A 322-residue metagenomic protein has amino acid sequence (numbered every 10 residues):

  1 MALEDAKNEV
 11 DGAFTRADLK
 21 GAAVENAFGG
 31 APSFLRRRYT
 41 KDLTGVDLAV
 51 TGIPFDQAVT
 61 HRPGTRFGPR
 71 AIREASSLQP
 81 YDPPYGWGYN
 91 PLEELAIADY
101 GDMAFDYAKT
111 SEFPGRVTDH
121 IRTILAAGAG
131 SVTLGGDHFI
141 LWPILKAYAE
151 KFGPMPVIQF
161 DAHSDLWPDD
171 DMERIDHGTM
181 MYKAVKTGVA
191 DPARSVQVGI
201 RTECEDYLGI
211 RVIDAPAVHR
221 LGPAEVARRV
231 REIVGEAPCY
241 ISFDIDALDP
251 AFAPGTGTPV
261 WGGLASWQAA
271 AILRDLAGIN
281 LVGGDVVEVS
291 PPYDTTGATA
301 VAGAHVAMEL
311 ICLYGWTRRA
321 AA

Functional and structural regions predicted by a protein language model:
A2-A322: Conserved alpha-helical scaffold segments that buttress catalytic/binding sites
